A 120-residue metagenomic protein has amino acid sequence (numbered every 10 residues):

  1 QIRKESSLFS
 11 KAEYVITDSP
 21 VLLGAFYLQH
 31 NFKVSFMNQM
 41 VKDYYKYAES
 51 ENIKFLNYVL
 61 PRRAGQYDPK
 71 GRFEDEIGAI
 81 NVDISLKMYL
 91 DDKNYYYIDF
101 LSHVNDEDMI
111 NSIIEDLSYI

Functional and structural regions predicted by a protein language model:
Q1-N38: Conserved nucleotide-sensing/catalytic segment adjacent to the nucleotide-binding pocket in NTP-handling enzymes
I2, D106-E115: Short, amphipathic alpha-helical "lid/cap" segments that border enzyme active or binding sites
R3-S7, M88-Y89, D116: A generic secondary-structure signal
Y14-I16, V21-L22, V59-L60, L90 (+1 more regions): Generic hydrophobic secondary-structure signal
P20-F26, K70, S102, M109: Generic hydrophobic/packing signal
N31-D106: A glycine- and Lys/Arg-enriched "phosphate-lid" helix/loop adjacent to the NTP-binding pocket of small-molecule kinases
D99, N111-I120: C-terminal accessory "lid"/substrate-recognition subdomains
